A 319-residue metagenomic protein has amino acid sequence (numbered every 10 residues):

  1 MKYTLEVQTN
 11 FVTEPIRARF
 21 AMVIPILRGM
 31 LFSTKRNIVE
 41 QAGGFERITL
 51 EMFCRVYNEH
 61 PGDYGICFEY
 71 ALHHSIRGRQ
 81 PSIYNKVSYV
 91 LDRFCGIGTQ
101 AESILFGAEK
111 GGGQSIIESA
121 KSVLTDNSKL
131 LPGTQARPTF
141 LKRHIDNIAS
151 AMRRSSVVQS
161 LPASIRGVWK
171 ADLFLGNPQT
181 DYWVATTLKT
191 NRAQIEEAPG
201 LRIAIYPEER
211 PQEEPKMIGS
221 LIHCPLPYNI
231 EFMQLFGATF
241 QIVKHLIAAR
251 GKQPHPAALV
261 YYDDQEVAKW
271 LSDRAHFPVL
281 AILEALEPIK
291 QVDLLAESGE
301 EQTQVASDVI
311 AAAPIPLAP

Functional and structural regions predicted by a protein language model:
M1-C95, S307-P319: Nuclease-adjacent, charged terminal/linker segments that flank catalytic cores
Y3-T9, A18, M22, P81-Y89 (+6 more regions): Hydrophobic transmembrane signal anchors and adjacent membrane-proximal interface regions, especially in viral
V12, R19, F45, Y64 (+12 more regions): Non-membrane alpha-helical secondary structure
E14, A18, M22-G29, E40-Q41 (+13 more regions): Polar/charged alpha-helical tracts
E46-S156: Acidic-basic catalytic patches of nuclease active cores, encompassing PD-(D/E)XK and other metal-cofactor nuclease
A136-R143, S150-R153, Q159-R166, L188-D273: Catalytic cores of nucleic-acid endonucleases
I165-G167, F174-T186: Active-site beta-strand-loop-beta-strand hairpin of nuclease catalytic cores that positions key catalytic residues
K252-P319: Non-catalytic C-terminal interaction segments of nucleic acid-processing enzymes
